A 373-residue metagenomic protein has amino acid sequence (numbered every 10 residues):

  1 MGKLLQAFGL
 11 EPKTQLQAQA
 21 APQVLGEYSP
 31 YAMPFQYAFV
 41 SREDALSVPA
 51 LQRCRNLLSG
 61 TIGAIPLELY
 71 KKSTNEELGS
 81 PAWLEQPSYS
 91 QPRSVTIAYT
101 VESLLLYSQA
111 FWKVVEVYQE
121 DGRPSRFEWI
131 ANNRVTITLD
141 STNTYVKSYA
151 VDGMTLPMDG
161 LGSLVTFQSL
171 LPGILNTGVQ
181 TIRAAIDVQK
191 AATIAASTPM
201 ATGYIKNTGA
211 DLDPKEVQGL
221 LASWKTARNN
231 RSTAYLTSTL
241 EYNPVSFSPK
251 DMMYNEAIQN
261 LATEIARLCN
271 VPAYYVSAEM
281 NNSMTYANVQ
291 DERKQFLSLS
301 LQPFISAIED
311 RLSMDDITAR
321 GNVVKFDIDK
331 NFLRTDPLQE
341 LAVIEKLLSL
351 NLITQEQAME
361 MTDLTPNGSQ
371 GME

Functional and structural regions predicted by a protein language model:
M1-Y254, I258-N260, E264-R267, N282 (+3 more regions): Structured, contiguous alpha/beta core segments that scaffold functional sites
L106-Q109, Q295-K325, D329-F332: Divalent metal-cofactor coordination and adjacent catalytic microenvironments
E216, L220, L261, L297 (+4 more regions): General structural feature for long, well-ordered alpha-helical segments within catalytic domains of soluble enzymes
E264, P272-M284, D310-A319: Short acidic alpha-helical/loop segments enriched in Asp/Glu that coordinate divalent cations
N270, S306-E309, S313, I317 (+2 more regions): Hydrophobic alpha-helix feature that most strongly marks membrane-spanning transmembrane helices and their immediate
N270-A278, A319-K325, P366-M372: Short, surface-exposed acidic
Q290-E292: Small-residue-rich helix-loop
F326-K330, R334-K346: C-terminal structured domain segments
